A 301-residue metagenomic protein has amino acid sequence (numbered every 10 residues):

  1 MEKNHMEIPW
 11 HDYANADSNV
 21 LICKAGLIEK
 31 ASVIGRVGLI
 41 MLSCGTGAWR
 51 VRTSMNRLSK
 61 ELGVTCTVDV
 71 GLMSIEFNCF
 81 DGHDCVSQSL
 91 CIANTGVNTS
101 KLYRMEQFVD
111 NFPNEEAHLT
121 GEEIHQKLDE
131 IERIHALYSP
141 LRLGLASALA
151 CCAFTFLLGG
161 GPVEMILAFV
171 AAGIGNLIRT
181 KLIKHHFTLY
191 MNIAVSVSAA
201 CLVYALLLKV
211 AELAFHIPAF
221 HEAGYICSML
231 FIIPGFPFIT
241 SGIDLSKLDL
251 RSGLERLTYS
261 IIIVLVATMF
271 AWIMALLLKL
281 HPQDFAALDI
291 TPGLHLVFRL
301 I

Functional and structural regions predicted by a protein language model:
M1-E122: Soluble N-terminal domains of membrane-associated systems
M1-K30, I134-L137, L278-I301: N-terminal charge/polar-biased segments
C44, L58-L62, F108-E115, I131-I134 (+6 more regions): Change "in soluble alpha/beta enzymes" to "in soluble alpha/beta proteins
C85-S100, N114, R133-G144, A148 (+3 more regions): Alpha-helical transmembrane segments and immediately membrane-proximal extracytoplasmic
T95-A168: Hydrophobic alpha-helical hairpins/lids featuring a short glycine-rich hinge
E122-H135, L149-G160, R179-T188, L280-I301: Short juxtamembrane and helix-loop transition motifs at transmembrane-helix boundaries in membrane proteins
A136-T240: Core alpha-helical transmembrane segments of integral membrane proteins
K209-I301: Generic detector of multi-pass transmembrane helix bundles and their immediately adjacent loops in polytopic membrane
